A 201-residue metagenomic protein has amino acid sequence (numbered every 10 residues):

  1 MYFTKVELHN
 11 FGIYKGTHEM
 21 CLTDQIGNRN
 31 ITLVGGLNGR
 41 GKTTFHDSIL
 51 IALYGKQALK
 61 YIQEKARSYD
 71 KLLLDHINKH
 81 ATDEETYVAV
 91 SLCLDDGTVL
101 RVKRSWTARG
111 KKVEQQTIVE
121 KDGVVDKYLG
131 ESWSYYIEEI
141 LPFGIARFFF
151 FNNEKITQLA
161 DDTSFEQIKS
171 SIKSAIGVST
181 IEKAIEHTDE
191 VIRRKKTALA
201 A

Functional and structural regions predicted by a protein language model:
Y2, A81-V88, T107-Q116: A short, compositionally biased
Y2-I51, I172: Pre-Walker A-like glycine/lysine-rich segment at the N-terminus of P-loop NTPase domains
N10, V90-D96, V119-V124: Short acidic, glycine-rich loop/turn motifs
T32-L37, H46-L100: Conserved P-loop NTP-binding catalytic core
I51-Y54, P142, S174-G177: Short, intrinsically disordered, mixed-charge
I62-L74, V99-F148, Q158-S171: Glycine-rich phosphate-binding loops of NTPases
L92-L94, R104-W106, N152-N153: Flexible glycine-/small-residue-rich
N153-A201: Extended, Lys/Glu-rich alpha-helical coiled-coil stalks
